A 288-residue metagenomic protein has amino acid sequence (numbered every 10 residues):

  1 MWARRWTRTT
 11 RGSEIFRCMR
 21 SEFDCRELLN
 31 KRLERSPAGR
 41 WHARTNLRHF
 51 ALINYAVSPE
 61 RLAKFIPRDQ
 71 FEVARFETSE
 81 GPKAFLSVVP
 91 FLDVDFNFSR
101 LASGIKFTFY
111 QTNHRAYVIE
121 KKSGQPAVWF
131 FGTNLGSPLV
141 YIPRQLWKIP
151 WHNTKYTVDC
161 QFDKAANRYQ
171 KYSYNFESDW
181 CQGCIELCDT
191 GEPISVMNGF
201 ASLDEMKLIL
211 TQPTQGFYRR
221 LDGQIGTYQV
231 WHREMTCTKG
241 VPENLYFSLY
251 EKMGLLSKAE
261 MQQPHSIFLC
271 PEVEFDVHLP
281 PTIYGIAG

Functional and structural regions predicted by a protein language model:
W6, L28-R32, I149-G288: Interaction-surface and assembly-scaffold signal
W6, R11-S99, Q229-K239, L245 (+2 more regions): Hydrophobic, proline/glycine-rich low-complexity stretches
I15, F131, I142-P143, M206 (+1 more regions): Generic structural signal of hydrophobic/aromatic residues within well-ordered alpha-helices of folded domains
H42, L62, S103-Y110, H114-A116 (+2 more regions): Aromatic-enriched hydrophobic runs in primary sequence
D93-W180: Aromatic- and glycine-enriched beta-alpha-beta binding-site module
